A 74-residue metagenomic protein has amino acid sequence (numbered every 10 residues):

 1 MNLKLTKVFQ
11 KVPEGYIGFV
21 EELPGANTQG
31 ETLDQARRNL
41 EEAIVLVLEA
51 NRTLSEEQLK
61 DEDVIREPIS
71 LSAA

Functional and structural regions predicted by a protein language model:
M1-T6, R38-A74: Short, charged, surface-exposed hinge/linker loops at domain edges that act as mobile lids or interdomain connectors
V8-E21: Short aromatic-glycine-(Arg/Gly/Cys) micro-motifs in beta-strand/loop hairpins
E21-L23, A74: Generic beta-structure capping elements
P24-L33: A short, exposed loop/beta-hairpin motif centered on an aromatic-Gly-Thr core
